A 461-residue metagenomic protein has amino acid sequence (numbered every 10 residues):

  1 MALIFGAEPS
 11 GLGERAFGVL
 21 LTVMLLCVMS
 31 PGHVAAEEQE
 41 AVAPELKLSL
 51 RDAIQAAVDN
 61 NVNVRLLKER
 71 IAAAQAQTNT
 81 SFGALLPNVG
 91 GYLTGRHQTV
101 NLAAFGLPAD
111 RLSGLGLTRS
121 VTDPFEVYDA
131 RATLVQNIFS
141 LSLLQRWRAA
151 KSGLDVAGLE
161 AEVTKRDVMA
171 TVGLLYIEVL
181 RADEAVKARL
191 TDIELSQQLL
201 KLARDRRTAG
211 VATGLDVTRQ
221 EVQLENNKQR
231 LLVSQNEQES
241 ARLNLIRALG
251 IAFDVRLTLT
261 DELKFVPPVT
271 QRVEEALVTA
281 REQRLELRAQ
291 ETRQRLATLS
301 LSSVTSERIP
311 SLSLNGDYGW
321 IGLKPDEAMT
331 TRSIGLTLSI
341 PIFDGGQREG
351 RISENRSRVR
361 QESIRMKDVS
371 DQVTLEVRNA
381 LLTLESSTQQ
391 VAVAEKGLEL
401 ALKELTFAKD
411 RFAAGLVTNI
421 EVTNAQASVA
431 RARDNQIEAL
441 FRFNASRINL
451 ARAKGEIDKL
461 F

Functional and structural regions predicted by a protein language model:
M1-E14: N-terminal secretory signal peptides that target proteins for export/translocation
L3, A161, K165-T279, A380-T383 (+2 more regions): Periplasmic alpha-helical coiled-coil/stalk elements that build and connect Gram-negative outer-membrane
I4, A35-V42, H97-T99, N435-F461: Acidic, low-complexity, intrinsically disordered peripheral segments
G18-S30: Bacterial N-terminal signal peptides
A36-T94, V100, N137, K151 (+6 more regions): Bacterial Sec-pathway N-terminal export signals of envelope proteins
S49, N88-V163, Q283, R288-V369 (+2 more regions): Small/polar-residue-enriched beta-strand and adjacent coil segments characteristic of outer-membrane beta-barrel
A57-V58, A109-T118, A212, D216 (+3 more regions): Amphipathic alpha-helical coiled-coil scaffold segments and their short linker/junction regions
L66-S81, T164, V168-L190, Q198-L200 (+6 more regions): Amphipathic alpha-helical coiled-coil segments
